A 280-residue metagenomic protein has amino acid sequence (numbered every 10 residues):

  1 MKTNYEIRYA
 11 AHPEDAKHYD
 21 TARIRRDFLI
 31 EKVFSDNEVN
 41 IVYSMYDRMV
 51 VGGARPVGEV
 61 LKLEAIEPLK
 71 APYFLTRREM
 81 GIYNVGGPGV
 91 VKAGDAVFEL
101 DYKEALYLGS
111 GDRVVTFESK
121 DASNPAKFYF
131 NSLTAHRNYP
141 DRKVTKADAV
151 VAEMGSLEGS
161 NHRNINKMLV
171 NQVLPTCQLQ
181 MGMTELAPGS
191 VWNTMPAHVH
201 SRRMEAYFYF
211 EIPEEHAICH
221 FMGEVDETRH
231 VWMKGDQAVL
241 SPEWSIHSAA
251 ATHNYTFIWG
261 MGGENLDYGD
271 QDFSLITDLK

Functional and structural regions predicted by a protein language model:
M1-I66, K70-A71, L75, E79-M80 (+2 more regions): Hydrophobic, proline/glycine-rich low-complexity stretches
V33-P68, H162-E205: A short glycine-rich, His/Asp/Glu-containing loop-to-beta-strand
L75-V90, E185-P188, H200-D226, W232: Short, conserved beta-strand element in jelly-roll/cupin
G86-T134: Acidic, low-complexity central loop/insert segments
G94, Y139-V144, L179-Q180, V191-A197 (+1 more regions): A short secondary-structure junction signal
L100-K120, W232-H253, G260-G262: Conserved metal-binding segment of the jelly-roll/cupin
A122-R163, I258-K280: Double-stranded beta-helix
